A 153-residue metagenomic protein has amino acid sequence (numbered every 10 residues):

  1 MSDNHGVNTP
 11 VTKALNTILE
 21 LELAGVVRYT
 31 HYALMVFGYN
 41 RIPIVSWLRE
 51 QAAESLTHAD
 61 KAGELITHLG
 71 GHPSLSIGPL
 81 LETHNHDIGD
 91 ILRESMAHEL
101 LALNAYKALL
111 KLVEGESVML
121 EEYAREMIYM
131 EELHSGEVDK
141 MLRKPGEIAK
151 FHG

Functional and structural regions predicted by a protein language model:
M1-G153: Iron-associated oxidoreductase/ferritin-like identity signal
